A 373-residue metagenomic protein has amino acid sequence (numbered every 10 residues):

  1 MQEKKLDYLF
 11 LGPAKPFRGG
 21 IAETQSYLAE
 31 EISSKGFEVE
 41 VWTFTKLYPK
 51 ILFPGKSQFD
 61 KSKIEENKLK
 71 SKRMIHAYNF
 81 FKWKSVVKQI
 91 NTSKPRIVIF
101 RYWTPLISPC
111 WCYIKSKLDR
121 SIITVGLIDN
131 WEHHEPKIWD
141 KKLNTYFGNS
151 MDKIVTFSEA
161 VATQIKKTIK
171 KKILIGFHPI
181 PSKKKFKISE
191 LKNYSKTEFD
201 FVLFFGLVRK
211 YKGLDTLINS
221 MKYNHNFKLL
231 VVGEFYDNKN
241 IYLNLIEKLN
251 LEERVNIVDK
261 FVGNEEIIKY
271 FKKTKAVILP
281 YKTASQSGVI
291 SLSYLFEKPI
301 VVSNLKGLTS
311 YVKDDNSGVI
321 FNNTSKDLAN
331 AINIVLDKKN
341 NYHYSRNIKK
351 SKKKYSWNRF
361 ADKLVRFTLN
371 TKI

Functional and structural regions predicted by a protein language model:
L9, S195-K212, I218-M221, L229-V232: Conserved donor-binding/catalytic core segment of Leloir-type glycosyltransferases
F44-Y48, F205, K228-L243, D259-K260: Glycosyltransferase donor-sugar binding loop
K137-I138, K166-K167, P179-F199, K210 (+1 more regions): Acidic anion/phosphate-binding donor-loop and adjacent secondary structure in glycosyltransferase catalytic cores
N149-K187: Donor nucleotide-sugar binding/catalytic pocket of nucleotide-sugar-dependent glycosyltransferases
Y242-V262: Nucleotide-activated donor-binding/catalytic signature segment of Leloir-type glycosyltransferases, i.e., the conserved
K269-S285, K298: Acidic donor-binding loop of glycosyltransferase active sites
L292, L305-D315, V319-I320: Short acidic/histidine- and often glycine-rich active-site loop of Leloir-type glycosyltransferases that engages
D314-K326, N333-K339: Conserved acidic donor-binding segment of nucleotide-sugar-dependent glycosyltransferases
